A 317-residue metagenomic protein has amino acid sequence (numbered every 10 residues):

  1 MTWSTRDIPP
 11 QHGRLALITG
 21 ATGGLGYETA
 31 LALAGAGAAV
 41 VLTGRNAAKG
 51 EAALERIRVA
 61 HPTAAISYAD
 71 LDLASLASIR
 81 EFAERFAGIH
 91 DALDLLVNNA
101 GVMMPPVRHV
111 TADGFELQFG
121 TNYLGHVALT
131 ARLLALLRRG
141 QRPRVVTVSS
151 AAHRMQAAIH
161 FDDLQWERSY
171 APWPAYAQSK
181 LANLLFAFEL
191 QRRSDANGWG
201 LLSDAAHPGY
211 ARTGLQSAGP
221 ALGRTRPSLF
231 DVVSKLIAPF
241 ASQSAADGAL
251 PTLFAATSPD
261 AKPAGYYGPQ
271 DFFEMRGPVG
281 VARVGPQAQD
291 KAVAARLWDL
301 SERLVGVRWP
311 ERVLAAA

Functional and structural regions predicted by a protein language model:
M1-R226, R303-A316: Rossmann-fold NAD(P)H-dependent dehydrogenase/reductase core
L42, L71, F240, P286-Q289: Pocket-edge positions in alpha/beta enzyme catalytic cores
Q118, P251-T252, Q287-A295, W309-A316: Short secondary-structure transition/capping segments
F161-Y170, P227-V233, R276-V284: Short glycine/proline- and charge-enriched loop/turn segments that cap or connect secondary-structure elements
S179, D231-A282, Q289-A295, D299 (+1 more regions): C-terminal helical subdomain
